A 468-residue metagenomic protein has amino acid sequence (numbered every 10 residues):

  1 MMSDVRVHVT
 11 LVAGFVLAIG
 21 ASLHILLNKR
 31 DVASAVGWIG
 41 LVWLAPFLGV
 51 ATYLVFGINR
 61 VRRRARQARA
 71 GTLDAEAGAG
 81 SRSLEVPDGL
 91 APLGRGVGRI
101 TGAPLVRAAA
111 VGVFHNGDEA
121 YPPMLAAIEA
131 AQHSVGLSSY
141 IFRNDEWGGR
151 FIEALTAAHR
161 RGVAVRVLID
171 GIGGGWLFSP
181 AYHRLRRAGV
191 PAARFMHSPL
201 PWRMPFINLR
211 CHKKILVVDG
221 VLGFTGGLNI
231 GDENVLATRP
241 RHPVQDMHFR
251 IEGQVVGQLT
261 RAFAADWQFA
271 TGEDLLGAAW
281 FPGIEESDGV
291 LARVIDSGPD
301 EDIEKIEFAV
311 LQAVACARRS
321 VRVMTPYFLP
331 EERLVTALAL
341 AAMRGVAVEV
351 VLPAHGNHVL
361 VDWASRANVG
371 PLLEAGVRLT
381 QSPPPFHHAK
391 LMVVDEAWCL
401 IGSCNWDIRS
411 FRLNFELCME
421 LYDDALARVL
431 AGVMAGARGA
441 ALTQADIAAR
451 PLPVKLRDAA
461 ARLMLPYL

Functional and structural regions predicted by a protein language model:
M1-F308, Q312, C316, A354-G356 (+6 more regions): N-terminal localization/anchoring segments of enzymes in phospholipid and broader phosphate metabolism
A317, Y327-E349, P353-H358: Helical hairpin unit composed of two closely spaced alpha helices linked by a short loop
T336, D362-R366: Short glycine/threonine-rich loop-to-helix capping motif typified by GTGT followed within a few residues by an Asp-Pro
L379-P383: Active-site donor-binding acidic/aromatic loop of nucleotide-activated sugar and phosphosugar transferases involved
K390: Catalytic-core elements of nucleic-acid end-processing and repair enzymes
